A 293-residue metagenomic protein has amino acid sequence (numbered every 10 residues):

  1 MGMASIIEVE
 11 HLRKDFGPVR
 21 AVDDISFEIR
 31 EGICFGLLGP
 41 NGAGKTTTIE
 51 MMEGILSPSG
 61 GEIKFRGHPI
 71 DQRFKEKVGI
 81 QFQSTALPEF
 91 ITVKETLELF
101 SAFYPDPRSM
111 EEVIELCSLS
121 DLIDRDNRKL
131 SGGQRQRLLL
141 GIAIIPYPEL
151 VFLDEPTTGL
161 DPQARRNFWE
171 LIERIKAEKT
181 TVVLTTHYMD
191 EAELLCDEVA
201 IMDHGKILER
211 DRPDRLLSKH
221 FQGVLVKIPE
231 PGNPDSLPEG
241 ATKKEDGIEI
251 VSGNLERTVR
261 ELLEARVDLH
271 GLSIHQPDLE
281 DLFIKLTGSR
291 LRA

Functional and structural regions predicted by a protein language model:
M1-R13, S289-A293: ABC-family P-loop ATPase nucleotide-binding domain
A4-I7, K14-L184, M189-D197, I201 (+1 more regions): ABC transporter nucleotide-binding domains
E31, G205, D278: Flexible, active-site-proximal loop/turn residues at the rims of small-molecule/cofactor binding pockets and catalytic
R73, L216, L282, L286: Residues that scaffold the ATP/ADP-binding catalytic core of kinase and kinase-like folds
N167-G253: ABC transporter nucleotide-binding domain
Q222-A293: Short, charged/small-residue-rich alpha-helical element at the C-terminal edge of ABC transporter nucleotide-binding
